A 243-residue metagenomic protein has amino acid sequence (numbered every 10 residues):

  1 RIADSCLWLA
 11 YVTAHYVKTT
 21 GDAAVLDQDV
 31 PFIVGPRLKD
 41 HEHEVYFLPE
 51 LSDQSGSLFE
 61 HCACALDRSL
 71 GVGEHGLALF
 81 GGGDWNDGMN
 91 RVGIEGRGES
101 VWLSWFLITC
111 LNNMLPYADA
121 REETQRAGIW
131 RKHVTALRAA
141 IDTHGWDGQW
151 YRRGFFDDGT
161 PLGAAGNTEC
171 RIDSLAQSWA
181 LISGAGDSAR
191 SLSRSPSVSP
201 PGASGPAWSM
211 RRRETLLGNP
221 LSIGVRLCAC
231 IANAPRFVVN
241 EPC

Functional and structural regions predicted by a protein language model:
R1-D4, F32-D53, L79-E99, G148-D173 (+1 more regions): Carbohydrate-binding/catalytic loop surfaces
R1-G76, S100-I108, N240-C243: Aromatic-rich carbohydrate-recognition surfaces in CAZymes
W8, E74, G82-G88, W146 (+1 more regions): Tryptophan-centered motif/residue detector
D22, C62-S69, M89, M114 (+2 more regions): Generic structural signal of hydrophobic/aromatic residues within well-ordered alpha-helices of folded domains
D53, S57, E95, W102 (+1 more regions): A structural signal for alpha-helical segments
G96-E99, M114, R121, C243: A generic structural motif
F106-I223: Catalytic cores of carbohydrate-active enzymes
H133, F237-V238: Detector for intrinsically disordered, low-structure N-terminal pre-sequences
